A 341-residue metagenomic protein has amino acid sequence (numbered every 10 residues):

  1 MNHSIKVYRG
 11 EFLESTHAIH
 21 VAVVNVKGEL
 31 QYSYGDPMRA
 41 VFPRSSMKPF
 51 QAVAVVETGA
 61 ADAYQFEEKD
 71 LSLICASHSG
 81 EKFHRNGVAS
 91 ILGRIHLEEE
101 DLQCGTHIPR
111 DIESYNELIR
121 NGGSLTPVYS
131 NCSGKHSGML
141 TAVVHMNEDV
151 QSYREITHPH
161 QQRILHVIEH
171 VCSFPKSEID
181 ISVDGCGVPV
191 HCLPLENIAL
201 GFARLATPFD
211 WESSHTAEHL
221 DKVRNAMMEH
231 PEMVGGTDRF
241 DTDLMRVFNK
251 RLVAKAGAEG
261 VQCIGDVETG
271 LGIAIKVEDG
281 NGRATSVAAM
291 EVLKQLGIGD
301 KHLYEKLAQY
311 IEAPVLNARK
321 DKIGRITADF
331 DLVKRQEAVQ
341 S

Functional and structural regions predicted by a protein language model:
M1, E67-F174, E178: Active-site-adjacent helix/loop patches that line small-molecule binding or acyl-intermediate pockets
M1-M38: Beta-lactamase-like hydrolase cores
G10-L13, Y129, R251-K255: Short Gly/Pro-enriched turn/cap motifs at secondary-structure boundaries
T16-V21, S137, L165, E259-Q262: Short glycine-rich loop/turn motifs
Y34-F42, I74-H78, G122-S130, S182-P189 (+1 more regions): A short glycine/serine-rich beta->alpha loop
P43-A61: Active-site SXXK
E57-Y64, H96-E99, M146-S152, H158-L165 (+4 more regions): Bacterial peptidoglycan biogenesis and beta-lactam-recognition machinery
L205-S341: Structured C-terminal helix/loop/strand segments within mature extracytoplasmic catalytic/sensor domains
